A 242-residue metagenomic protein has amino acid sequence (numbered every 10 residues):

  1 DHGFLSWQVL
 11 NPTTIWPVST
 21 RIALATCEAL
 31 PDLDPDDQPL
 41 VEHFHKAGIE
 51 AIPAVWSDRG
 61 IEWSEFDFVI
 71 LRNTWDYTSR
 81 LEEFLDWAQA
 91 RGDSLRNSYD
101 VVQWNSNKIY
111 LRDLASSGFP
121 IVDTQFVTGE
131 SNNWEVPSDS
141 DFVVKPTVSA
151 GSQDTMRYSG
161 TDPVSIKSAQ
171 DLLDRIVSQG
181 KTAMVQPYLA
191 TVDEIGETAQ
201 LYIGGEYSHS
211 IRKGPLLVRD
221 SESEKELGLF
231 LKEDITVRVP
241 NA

Functional and structural regions predicted by a protein language model:
D1-R96: ATP-binding N-terminal substructure of ATP-dependent carboxylate-amine bond-forming enzymes
D1-T26, A51, A88-G92, R96 (+1 more regions): Active-site nucleotide/adenylate-binding loops and adjacent lid/helix of ATP-dependent enzymes
L30, R59, Y77, Q103 (+3 more regions): Surface-exposed, flexible loop/turn segments at secondary-structure boundaries
P31-D32, Y77-S79, G151-D154, E194 (+2 more regions): Short catalytic/ligand-binding loop motif for oxyanion handling, primarily in non-cytosolic enzymes, centered on
W56, W63, W75, W87 (+4 more regions): Tryptophan-centered motif/residue detector
F66-I70, K145, T198-Y202: A short beta-strand motif that forms the metal-chelation/ATP-contact edge of phosphoryl-transfer active sites
R72, V127, K213: Conserved residues at the C-terminal ends of beta-strands
P163-A242: Phosphate-binding site of ATP-dependent enzymes
